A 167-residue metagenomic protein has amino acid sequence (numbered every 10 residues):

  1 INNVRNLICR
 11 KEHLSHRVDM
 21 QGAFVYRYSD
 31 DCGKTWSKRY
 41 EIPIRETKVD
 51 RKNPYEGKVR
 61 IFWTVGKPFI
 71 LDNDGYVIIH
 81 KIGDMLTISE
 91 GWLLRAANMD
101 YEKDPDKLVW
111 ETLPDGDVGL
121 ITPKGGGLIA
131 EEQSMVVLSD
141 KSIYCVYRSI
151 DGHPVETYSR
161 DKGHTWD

Functional and structural regions predicted by a protein language model:
I1-D167: Asp-box/BNR beta-propeller blade signature and adjacent active/binding-site loops in extracellular glycan-interacting
